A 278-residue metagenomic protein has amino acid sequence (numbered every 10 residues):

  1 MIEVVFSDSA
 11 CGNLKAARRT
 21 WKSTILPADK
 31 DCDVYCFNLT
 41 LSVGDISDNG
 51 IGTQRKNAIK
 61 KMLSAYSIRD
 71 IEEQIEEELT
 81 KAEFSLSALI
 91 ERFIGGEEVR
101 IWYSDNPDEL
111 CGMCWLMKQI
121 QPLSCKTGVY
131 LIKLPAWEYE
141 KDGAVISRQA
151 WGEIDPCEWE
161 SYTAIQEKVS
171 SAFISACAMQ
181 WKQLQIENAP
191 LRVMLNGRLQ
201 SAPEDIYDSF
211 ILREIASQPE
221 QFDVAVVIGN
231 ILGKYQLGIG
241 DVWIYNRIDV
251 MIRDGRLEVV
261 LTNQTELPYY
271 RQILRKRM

Functional and structural regions predicted by a protein language model:
M1-Q74: A structured, charge-rich N-terminal accessory region that forms the first stable segment of a protein and links
R18-W21, L89, F93, I120 (+5 more regions): Hydrophobic, Leu/Ile/Phe/Ala-enriched alpha-helical segments that form helix-helix packing faces
K22-D33, Q119-L131, I252-R256: Structural alpha-beta junctions
D29-L41, K126-E140, W243, V260-N263: A generic structural motif
A65-C114: Long, hydrophobic/aromatic-enriched structural stretches that serve as scaffold segments
F93-A164: Internal, hydrophobic cores of structured domains that mediate oligomerization or house catalytic pockets within large
A144-F222: A conserved mid-domain beta-alpha-beta active-site/ligand-binding segment of alpha/beta enzyme cores
I186-M278: C-terminal, charge/polar-rich interaction regions
